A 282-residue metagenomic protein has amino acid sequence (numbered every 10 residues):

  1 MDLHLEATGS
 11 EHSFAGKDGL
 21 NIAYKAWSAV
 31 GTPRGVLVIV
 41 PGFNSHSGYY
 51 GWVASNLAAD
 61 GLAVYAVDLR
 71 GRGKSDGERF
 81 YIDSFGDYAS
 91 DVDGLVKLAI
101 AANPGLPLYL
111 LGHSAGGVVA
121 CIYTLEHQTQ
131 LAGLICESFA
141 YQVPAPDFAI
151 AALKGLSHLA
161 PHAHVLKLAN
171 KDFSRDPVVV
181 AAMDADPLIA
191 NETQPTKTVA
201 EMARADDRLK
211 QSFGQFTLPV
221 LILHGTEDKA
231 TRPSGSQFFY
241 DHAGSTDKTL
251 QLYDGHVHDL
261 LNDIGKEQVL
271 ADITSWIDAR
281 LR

Functional and structural regions predicted by a protein language model:
M1-G31: N-terminal cap/lid segment of alpha/beta-hydrolase-fold proteins
N44-S47, G73-N103: Catalytic nucleophile-loop/oxyanion-hole region of alpha/beta-hydrolase and closely related hydrolase-like folds
A54-G77: Conserved alpha/beta-hydrolase
N103-S114: Alpha/beta-hydrolase fold nucleophile elbow
H113-Q194: Alpha/beta-hydrolase-fold enzymes
F216, I222-H224, D228: Short beta-strand/loop motif that positions the catalytic acidic residue of the alpha/beta-hydrolase fold
K229-G235: Conserved alpha/beta-hydrolase "acid-adjacent" motif
T249-R282: Catalytic active-site module of serine/aspartate enzymes centered on a nucleophile-bearing elbow/loop
